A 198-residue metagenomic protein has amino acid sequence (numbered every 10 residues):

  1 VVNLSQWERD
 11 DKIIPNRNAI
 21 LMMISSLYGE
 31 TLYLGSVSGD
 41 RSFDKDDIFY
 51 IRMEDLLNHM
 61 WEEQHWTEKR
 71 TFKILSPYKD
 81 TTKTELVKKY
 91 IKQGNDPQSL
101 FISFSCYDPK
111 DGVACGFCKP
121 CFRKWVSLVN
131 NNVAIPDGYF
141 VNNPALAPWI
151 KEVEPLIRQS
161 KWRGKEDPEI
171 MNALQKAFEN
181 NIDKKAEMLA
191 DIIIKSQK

Functional and structural regions predicted by a protein language model:
V1-K198: Nucleotide-activated chemistry modules centered on ATP-dependent adenylation/adenylyltransferase
